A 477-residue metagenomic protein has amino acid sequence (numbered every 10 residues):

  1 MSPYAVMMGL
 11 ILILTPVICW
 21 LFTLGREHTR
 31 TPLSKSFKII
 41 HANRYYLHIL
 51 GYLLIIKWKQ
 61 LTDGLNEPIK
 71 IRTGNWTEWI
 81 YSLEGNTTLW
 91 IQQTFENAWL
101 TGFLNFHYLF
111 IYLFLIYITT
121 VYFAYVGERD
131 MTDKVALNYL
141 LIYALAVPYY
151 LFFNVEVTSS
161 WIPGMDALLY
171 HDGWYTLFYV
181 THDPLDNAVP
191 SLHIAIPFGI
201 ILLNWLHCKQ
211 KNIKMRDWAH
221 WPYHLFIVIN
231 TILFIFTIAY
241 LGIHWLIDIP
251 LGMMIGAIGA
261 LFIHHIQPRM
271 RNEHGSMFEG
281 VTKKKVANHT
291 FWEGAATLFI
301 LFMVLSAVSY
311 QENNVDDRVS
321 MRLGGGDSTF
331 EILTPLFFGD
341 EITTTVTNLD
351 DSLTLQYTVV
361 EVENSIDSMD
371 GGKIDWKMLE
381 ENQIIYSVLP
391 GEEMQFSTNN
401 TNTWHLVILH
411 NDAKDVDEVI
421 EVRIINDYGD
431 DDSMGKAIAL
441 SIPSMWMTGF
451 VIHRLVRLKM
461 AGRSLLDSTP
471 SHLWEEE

Functional and structural regions predicted by a protein language model:
M1-F153, G173-Y175, K211-I229, L233-F236 (+6 more regions): Terminal transmembrane helix and immediately flanking juxtamembrane interfaces of multi-pass membrane proteins
P148-Q210, K214: Membrane-interfacial catalytic/cofactor-binding modules of polytopic membrane enzymes
S320-G326, S352-P390: Surface-exposed beta-strand/loop patches in noncatalytic accessory domains and peripheral targeting/linker segments
S328-T354: Short extracytoplasmic
F337-V346, Q395-I420: Noncatalytic modules at the cell exterior or secretory-pathway interfaces, chiefly beta-strand-rich lectin/adhesion
N348, E361-E363, N426: Non-catalytic surface loops within mature trypsin-like serine protease
D351-L355, E392, H410-D427: Edge beta-strands of jelly-roll/beta-sandwich modules across compartments, strongly enriched in secreted/luminal
